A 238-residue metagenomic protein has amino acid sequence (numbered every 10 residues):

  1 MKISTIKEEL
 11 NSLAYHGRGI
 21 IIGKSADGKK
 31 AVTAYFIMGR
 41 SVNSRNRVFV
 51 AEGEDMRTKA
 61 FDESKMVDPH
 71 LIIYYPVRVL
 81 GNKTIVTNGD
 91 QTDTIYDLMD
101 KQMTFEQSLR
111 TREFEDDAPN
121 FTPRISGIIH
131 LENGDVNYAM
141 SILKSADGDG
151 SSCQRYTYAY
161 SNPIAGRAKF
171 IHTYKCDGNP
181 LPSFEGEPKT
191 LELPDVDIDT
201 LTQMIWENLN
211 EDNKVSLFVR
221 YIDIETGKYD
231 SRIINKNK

Functional and structural regions predicted by a protein language model:
M1-K238: Conserved short alpha-helical segments that host acidic/polar catalytic motifs at enzyme active sites
